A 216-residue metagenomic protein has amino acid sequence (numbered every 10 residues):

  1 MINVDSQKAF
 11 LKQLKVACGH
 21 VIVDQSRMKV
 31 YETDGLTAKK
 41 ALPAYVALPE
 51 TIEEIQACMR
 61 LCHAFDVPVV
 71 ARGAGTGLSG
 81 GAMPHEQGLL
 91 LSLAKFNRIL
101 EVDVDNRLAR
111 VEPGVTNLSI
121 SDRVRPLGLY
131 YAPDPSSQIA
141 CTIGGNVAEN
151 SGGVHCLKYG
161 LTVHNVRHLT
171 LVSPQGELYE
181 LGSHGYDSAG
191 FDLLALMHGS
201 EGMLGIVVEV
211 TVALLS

Functional and structural regions predicted by a protein language model:
M1-R60, T76-R107, S136, T211-A213: N-terminal flexible segment immediately upstream of the FAD-binding catalytic core in FAD-dependent oxidoreductases
K15, H63, R125: Anion (oxyanion) recognition and catalysis
H20, V67-P68, Y130: Residue-level detector of anion-binding/catalytic polar loops
R60-P68: Short, solvent-exposed loop/edge-beta patches enriched in aromatic
A64, H85-E86, N165, S200: Short, well-ordered loop/turn elements at secondary-structure boundaries
A71-R72: Conserved PLP-anchoring active-site segment centered on the Schiff-base-forming lysine
R98-V102, L108-S216: FAD-binding subdomain of flavoenzyme oxidoreductases
